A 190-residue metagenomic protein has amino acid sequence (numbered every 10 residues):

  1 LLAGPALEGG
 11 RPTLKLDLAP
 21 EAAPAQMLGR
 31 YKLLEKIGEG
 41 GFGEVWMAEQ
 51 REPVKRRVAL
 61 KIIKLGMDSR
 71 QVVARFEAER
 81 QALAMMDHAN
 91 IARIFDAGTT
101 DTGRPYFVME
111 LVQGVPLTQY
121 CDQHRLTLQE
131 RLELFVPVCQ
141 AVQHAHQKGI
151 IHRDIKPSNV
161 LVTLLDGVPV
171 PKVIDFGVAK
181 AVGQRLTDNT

Functional and structural regions predicted by a protein language model:
L1-R11: Negatively charged linear elements and acidic catalytic determinants
L14-T190: Conserved ATP-binding/catalytic core of the eukaryotic-like protein kinase fold, especially serine/threonine kinases
